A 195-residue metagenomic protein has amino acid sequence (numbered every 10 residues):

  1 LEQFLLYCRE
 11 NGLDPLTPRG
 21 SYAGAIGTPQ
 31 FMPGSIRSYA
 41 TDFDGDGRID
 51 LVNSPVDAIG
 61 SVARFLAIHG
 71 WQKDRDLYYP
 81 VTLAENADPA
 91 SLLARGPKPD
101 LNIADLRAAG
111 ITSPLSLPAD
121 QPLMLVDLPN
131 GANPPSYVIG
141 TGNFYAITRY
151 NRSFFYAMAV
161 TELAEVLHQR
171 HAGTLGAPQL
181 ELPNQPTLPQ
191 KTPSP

Functional and structural regions predicted by a protein language model:
L1-L5, P33, R37, I59 (+3 more regions): Extracytoplasmic/secreted envelope proteins and their assembly/folding machinery, especially bacterial periplasmic
L1-Y22: N-terminal hydrophobic targeting segments
Q3-F4, G47, S61, N143-A146: Short, hydrophobic/aromatic alpha-helical segments in well-folded domains
L6-L13, R37, T41, A63-W71 (+2 more regions): Sec-exported extracytoplasmic/periplasmic mature domains
Y7, Y22, Y39, Y78-Y79 (+4 more regions): Sequence-level detector for tyrosine residue identity
P15, R19-A132: Flexible, glycine-rich surface segments
A84-P195: C-terminal soluble interaction/assembly domains
